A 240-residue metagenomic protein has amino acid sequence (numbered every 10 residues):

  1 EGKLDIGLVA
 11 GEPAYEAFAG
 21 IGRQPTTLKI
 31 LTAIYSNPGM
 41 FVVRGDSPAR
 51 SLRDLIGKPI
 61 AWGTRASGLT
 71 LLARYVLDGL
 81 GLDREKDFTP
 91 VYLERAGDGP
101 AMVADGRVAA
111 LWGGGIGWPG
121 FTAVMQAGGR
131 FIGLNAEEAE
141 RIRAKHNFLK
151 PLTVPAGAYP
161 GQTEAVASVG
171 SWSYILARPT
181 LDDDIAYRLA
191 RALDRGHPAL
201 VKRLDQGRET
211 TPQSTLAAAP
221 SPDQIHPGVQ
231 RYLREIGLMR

Functional and structural regions predicted by a protein language model:
E1-G2, I6, A10, R44 (+10 more regions): Structured segments of extracytoplasmic/periplasmic soluble domains in secreted or envelope-associated proteins
E1-G57, A61-T64, F131: Short, glycine-/small- and polar/acidic-enriched structural segments that line small-molecule recognition paths
G11-P13, S47, R84-D182: Pocket-lining segment of extracytoplasmic ligand-binding domains
F18-G20, L72-R74, A123: Short, solvent-exposed loop/turn and secondary-structure capping segments
N37-A101, D105, A219-G228: Bilobed "Venus flytrap"/periplasmic-binding protein-like clamshell domains and structurally analogous long
P59-V76, K150-A218: Ligand-binding clefts/hinges and TM-proximal coupling segments of bilobed small-molecule sensing domains
R95-D98, A104-G106, G115-W118, T122-G133 (+2 more regions): An extracytoplasmic/periplasmic, membrane-proximal ligand-sensing/linker region
